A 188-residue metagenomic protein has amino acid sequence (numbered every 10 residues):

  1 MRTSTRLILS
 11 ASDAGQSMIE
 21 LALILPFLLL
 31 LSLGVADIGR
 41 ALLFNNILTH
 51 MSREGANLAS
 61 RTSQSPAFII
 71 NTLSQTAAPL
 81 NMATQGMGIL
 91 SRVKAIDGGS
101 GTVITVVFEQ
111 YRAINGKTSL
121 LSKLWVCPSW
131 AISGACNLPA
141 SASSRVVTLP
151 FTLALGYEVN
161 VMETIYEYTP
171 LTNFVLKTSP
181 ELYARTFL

Functional and structural regions predicted by a protein language model:
M1-A14: N-terminal leader/signal peptides at the extreme start of proteins
D13-L33, D37: N-terminal signal-anchor/signal peptide hydrophobic helix marking the start of the first transmembrane segment
I38, L42-N45, M51-T76: N-terminal alpha-helical signal peptides/signal-anchor transmembrane segments
G55, L90, T164: Residue-level signature of catalytic and energy-coupling elements of molecular machines, predominantly ATP/GTP-dependent
T62-V106: Extracytoplasmic beta-strand-rich oligomerization domains located immediately C-terminal to a leader/signal peptide
G86, E158-N160, L182-A184: Envelope-exposed proteins and targeting segments
I96-T178: Intrinsically disordered, low-complexity regions enriched in Pro/Ser/Thr/Gly and acidic residues
V175-L188: Short linear sequence signals and composition-biased patches located at protein termini or domain-edge surfaces
